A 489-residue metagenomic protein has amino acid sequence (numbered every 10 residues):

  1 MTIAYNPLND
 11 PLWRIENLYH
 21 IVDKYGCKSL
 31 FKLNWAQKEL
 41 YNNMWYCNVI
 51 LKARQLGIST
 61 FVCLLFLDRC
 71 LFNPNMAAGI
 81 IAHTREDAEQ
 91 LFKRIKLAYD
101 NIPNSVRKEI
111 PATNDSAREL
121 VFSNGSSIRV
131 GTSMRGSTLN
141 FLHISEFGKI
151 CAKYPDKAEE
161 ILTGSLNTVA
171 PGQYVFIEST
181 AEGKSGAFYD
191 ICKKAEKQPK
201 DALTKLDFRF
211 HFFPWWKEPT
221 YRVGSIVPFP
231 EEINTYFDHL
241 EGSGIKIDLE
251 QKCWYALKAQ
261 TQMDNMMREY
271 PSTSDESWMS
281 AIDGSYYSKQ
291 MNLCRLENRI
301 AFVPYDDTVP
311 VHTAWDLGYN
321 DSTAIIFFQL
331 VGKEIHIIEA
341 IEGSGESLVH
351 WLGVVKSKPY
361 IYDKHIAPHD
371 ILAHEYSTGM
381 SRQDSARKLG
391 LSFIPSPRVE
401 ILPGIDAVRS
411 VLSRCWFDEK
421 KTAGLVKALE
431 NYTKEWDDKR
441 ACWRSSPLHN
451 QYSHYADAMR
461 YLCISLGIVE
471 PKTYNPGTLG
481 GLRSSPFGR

Functional and structural regions predicted by a protein language model:
M1-C47: Pre-P-loop entry segment of helicase/translocase ATPase cores
W45-F66: Walker A/P-loop
N48, L91, K96, K184-L203 (+5 more regions): Mg2+-dependent endonuclease catalytic cores in nucleic-acid-processing enzymes, primarily RNase H-like
M76-L97: Conserved Walker A/P-loop ATP-binding site and its immediately adjacent core in helicase/helicase-like ATPase domains
Q90-F141: Inter-Walker segment of RecA-like/P-loop motor cores
E109, K149-L249: ASCE P-loop NTPase helicase motor core
P219-W315: ATPase catalytic-site recognition across NTP-hydrolyzing enzymes
D306-L330: Gly/Thr-rich phosphate-binding beta-strand-loop-beta motif of the actin/hexokinase/Hsp70
